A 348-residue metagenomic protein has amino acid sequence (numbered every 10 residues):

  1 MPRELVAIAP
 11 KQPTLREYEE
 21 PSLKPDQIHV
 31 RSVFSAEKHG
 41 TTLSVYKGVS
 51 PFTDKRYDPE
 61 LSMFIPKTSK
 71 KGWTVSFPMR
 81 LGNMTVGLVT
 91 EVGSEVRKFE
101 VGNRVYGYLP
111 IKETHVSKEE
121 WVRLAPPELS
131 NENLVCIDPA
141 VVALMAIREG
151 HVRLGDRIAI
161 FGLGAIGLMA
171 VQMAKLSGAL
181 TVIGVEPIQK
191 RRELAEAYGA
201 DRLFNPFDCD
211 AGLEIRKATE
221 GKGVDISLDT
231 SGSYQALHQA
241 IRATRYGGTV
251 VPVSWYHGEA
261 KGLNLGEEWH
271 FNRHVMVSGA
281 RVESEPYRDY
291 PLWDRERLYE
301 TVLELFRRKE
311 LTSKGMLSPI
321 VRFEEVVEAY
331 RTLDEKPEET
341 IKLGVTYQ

Functional and structural regions predicted by a protein language model:
M1-F77, T346-Q348: Short N-terminal strand-loop motif that marks the start of NAD(P)H/FAD-dependent oxidoreductase cofactor-binding domains
K70-Y108: A glycine-/small-residue-rich N-terminal strand-loop-strand element that serves as the cofactor-binding glycine loop
P127-C209, L213: Mid-domain Rossmann-like dinucleotide-binding core that forms the NAD(H)/NADP(H) cofactor-binding site
Y198-V277: Glycine-rich cofactor phosphate-binding loops and adjacent beta1-alpha1 units of small-molecule cofactor enzyme domains
G212-K217, L263-L317, E328: C-terminal substrate-binding/catalytic core of Rossmann-like NAD(P)-dependent dehydrogenases/reductases
G221, V251, G258, G262 (+3 more regions): C-terminal capping/lid region of NAD(P)-dependent oxidoreductase domains
